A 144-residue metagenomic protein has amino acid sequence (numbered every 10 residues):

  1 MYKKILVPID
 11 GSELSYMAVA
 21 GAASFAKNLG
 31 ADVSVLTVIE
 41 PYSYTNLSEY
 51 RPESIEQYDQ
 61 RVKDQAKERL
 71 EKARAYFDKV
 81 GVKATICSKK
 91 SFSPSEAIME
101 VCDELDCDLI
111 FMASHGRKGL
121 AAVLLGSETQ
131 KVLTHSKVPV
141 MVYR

Functional and structural regions predicted by a protein language model:
K3-E53, Y76-T85: Small/aliphatic-rich secondary-structure junction motif
A18, T45-S48, E96-M99, A122-V123: Short, well-ordered secondary-structure micro-motifs
R51-S54, D103-L105, E128-T129: Short, hinge-like loop/turn segments at secondary-structure boundaries
S54-E68: A short acidic, glycine-rich active-site loop that binds or catalyzes chemistry on phosphate/adenosine moieties
A75-I110: Structural beta-alpha unit
L109-T134: Glycine-rich, Arg-bearing micro-motifs that act as flexible, cationic patches
V140-R144: Short hydrophobic/aromatic patches at helix-to-coil boundaries
